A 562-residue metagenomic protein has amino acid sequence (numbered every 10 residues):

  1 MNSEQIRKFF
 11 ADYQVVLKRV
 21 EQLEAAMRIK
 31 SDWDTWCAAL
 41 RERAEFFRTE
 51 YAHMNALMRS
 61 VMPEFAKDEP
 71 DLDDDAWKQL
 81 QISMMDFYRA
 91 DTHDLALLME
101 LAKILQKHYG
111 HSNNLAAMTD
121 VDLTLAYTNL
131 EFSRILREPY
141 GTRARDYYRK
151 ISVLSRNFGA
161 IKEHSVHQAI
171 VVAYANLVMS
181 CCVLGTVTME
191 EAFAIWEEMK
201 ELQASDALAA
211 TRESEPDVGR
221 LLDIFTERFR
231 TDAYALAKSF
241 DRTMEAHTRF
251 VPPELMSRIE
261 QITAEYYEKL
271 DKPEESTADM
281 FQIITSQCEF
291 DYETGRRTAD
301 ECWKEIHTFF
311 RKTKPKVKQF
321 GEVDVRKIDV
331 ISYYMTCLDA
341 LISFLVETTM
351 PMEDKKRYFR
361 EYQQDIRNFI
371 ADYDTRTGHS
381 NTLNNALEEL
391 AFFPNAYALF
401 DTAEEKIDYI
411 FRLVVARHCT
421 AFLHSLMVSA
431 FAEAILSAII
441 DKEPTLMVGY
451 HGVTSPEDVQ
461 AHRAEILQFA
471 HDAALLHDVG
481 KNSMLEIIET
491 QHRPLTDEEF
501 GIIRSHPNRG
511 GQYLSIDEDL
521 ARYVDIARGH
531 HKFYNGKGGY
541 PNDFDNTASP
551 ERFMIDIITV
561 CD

Functional and structural regions predicted by a protein language model:
R7-R89, N114-I135, E163-T186, R212-A246 (+3 more regions): Amphipathic alpha-helical repeat scaffolds of TPR domains
F10-R19, W33-M62, D86-H108, L136-N157 (+4 more regions): Helix-turn-helix repeat elements of alpha-solenoid scaffolds
A66-P70, K107-N114, R156-S165, E201-L208 (+2 more regions): Solenoid-like repeat scaffolds
L136, T298-E301, E322-R326, M350-D354 (+6 more regions): Non-transmembrane, amphipathic alpha-helical segments
E163, E201-E213, L236-D241, E245 (+13 more regions): Divalent metal-dependent phosphate-bond-processing catalytic cores, especially two-metal-ion Mg2+/Mn2+ enzymes that act
H167, G219, D223, Y450-A474 (+1 more regions): Histidine/acidic-rich helix-loop-helix segments that form or flank divalent-metal centers in metalloenzyme catalytic
D372-G501: Acidic/His-rich, divalent-metal-binding segments that scaffold phosphate/diphosphate chemistry
S425-E433, G511, V524, R528: Short amphipathic alpha-helical segments
